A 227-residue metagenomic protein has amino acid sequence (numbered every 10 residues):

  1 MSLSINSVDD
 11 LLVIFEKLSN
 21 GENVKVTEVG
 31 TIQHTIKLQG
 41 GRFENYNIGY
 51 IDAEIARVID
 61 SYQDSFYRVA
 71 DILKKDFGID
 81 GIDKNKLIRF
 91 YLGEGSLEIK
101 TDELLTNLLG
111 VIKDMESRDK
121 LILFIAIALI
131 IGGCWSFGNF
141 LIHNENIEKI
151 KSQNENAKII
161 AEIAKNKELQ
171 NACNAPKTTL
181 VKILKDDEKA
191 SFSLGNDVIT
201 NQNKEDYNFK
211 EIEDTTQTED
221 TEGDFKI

Functional and structural regions predicted by a protein language model:
M1-N144, K149, C173-N201, D206: Protein-protein interaction interfaces in oligomeric scaffolds, predominantly long amphipathic alpha-helices
K149-E155: Membrane-proximal helical linkers
E155-I227: Long, positively charged binding patches that form subdomain-scale interaction surfaces for polyanionic ligands
